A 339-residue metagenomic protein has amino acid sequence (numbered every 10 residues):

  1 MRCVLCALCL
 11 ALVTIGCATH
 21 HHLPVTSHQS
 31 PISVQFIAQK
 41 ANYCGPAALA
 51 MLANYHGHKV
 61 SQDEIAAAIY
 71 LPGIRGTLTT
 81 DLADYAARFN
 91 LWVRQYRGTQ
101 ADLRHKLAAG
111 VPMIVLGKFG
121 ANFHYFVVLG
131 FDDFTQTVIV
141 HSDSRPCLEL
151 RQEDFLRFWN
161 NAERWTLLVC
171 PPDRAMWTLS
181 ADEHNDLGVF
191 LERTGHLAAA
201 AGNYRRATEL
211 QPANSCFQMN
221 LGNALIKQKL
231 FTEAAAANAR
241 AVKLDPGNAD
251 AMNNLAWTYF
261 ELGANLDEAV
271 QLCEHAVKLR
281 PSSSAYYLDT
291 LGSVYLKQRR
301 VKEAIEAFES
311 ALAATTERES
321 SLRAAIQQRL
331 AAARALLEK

Functional and structural regions predicted by a protein language model:
I15-G76, F119, F134, G188 (+6 more regions): Active-site-adjacent structural segments surrounding the nucleophilic cysteine of cysteine proteases and isopeptidases
C17-Q35, A53-H56, V60-T166, A175-T178: Conserved active-site-adjacent core of cysteine acyl-enzyme catalytic domains
T194, Q228, L262-G263, Q298 (+1 more regions): Structural motif corresponding to the intra-repeat A-B loop/turn of tetratricopeptide repeats
L197, F231, N265-L266, V301: TPR-repeat structural position
L210, L244, L279-R280, A314 (+1 more regions): Structural marker of alpha-solenoid helical repeat scaffolds
C216, G222-K229, N238-T290: Alpha-helical adaptor scaffolds
